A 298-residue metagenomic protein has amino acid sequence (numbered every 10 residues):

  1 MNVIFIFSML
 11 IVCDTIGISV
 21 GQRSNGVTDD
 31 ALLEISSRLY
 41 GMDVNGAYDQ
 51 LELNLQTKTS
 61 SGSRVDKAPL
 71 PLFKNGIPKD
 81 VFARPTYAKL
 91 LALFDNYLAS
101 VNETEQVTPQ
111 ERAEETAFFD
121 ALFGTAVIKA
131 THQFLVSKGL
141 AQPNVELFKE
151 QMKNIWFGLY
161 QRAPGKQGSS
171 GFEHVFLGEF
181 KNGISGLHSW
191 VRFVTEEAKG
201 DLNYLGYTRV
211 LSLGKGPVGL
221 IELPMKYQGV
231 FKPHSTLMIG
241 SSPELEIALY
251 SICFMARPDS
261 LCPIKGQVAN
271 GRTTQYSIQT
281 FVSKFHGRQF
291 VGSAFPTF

Functional and structural regions predicted by a protein language model:
N2-G17: Cleavable N-terminal signal peptides of Sec/SRP-targeted secreted and luminal proteins
V3-F5, A248-Y250, H286: Intrinsic disorder and flexible coil segments
V3-F5, H174, V291: Short non-domain terminal segments
I16, L147, H286-Q289: Generic structural microfeature
I18-N270: N-terminal "domain-start" segment
C262-F298: A cross-kingdom marker for long, charged
